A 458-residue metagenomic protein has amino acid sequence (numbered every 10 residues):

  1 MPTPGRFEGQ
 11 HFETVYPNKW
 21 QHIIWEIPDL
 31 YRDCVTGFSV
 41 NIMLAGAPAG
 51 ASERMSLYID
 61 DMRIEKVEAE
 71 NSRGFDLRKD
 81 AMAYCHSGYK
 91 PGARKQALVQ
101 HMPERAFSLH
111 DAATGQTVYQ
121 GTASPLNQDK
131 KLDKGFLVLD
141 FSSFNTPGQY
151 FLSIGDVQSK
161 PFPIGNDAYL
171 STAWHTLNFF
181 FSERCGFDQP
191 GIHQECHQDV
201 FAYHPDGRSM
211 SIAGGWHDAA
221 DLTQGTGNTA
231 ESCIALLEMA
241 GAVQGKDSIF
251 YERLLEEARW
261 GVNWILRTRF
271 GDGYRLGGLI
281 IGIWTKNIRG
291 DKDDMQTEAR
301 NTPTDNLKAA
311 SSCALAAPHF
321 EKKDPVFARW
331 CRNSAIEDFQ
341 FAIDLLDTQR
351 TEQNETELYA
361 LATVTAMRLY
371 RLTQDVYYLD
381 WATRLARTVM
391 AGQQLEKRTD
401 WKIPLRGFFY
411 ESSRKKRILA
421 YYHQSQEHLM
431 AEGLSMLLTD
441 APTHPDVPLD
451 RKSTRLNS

Functional and structural regions predicted by a protein language model:
P2-V35, K134: Extracellular carbohydrate recognition and processing domains and analogous Trp-centered ligand-binding platforms
G9-F12, H22-I24, S56-D61, A81 (+3 more regions): Well-ordered beta-strand positions in beta-sheet-rich domains
H11, I42-L44, G148, L152-I154: N-terminal accessory beta-strand-rich subdomains and adjacent acidic, glycine-rich linkers that precede catalytic cores
W20-L57, M62: Extracellular beta-strand ligand-recognition surfaces/modules
D29, F141-S143: Short, flexible loop/turn segments at beta-strand junctions in immunoglobulin-like and fibronectin type III
L57-F75: A recurrent domain-boundary module in secreted/ectodomain proteins
A69-S72, D76-A81, S108-F136, S143-P161 (+1 more regions): Glycan-recognition and catalytic cores of secretory/periplasmic carbohydrate-active enzymes
L77-M102: Contiguous beta-strand segments within globular domains
